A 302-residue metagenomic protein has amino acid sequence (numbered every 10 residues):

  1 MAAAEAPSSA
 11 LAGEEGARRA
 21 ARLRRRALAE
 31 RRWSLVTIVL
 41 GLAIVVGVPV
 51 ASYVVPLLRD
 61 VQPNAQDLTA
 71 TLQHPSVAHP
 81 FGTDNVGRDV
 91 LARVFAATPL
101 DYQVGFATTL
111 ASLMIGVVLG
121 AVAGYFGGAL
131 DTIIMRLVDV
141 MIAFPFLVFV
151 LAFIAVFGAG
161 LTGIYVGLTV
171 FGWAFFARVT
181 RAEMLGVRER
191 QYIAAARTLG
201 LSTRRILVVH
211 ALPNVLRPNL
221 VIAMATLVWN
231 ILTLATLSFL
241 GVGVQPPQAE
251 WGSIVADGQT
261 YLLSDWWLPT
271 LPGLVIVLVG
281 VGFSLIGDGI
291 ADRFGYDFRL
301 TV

Functional and structural regions predicted by a protein language model:
M1-V46, L285-V302: Transmembrane alpha-helical segments of polytopic membrane transport and secretion proteins
P80, D84, M114-I115, G124-V187 (+2 more regions): Generic hydrophobic transmembrane alpha-helix motif, especially the helices
T83-R88, Y125-F126, L185, A195-N214 (+1 more regions): Short helix-to-coil transition segments within interhelical loops that connect adjacent transmembrane helices
V90-Y125, V279: Transmembrane alpha-helix signature in integral membrane proteins
P99-I115, R204-T236, F283: Transmembrane alpha-helices
V148-A152, G160-Y165, T169-F175, N219-I254: Non-cytoplasmic
F153-F157, M184, T233-I276, R299-V302: Glycine-rich helix-loop "coupling/hinge" segments at transmembrane-helix boundaries in multipass transporters
F171, R217, V221-L227, W266-V302: C-terminal transmembrane helix and the adjacent membrane-cytosol boundary/short C-terminal tail of inner/organellar
